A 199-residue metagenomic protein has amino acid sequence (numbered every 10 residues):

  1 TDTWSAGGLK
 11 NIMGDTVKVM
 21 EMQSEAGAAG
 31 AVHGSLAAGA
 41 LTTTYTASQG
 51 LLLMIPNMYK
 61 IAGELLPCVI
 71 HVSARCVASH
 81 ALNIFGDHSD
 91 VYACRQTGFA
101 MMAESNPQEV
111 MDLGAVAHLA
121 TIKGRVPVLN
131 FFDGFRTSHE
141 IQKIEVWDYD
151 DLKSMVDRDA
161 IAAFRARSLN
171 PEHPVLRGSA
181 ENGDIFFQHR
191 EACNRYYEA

Functional and structural regions predicted by a protein language model:
T1-A93, G98, A115, G134-F135: Thiamine diphosphate
I12, I55, I61, I70 (+6 more regions): Weak global preference for isoleucine
E21, E25, L51-M54, P107-V110 (+3 more regions): Generic structural signal for well-ordered, non-membrane alpha-helical segments in soluble metabolic enzymes
A29-G30, P56-N57, V77-N83, M102-V110 (+2 more regions): Low-complexity, flexible helical/coil segments
T42, L65-S73, C94, V116-G124 (+2 more regions): Short secondary-structure transition/capping segments
V72-S79, T97-A103, R125-N130, G183-A192: A short, terminal or domain-edge coil/loop segment
I84-G134, V146, R158-I161: Conserved thiamine diphosphate
V128-A199: Conformationally flexible catalytic loops at phosphate/diphosphate-handling active centers
